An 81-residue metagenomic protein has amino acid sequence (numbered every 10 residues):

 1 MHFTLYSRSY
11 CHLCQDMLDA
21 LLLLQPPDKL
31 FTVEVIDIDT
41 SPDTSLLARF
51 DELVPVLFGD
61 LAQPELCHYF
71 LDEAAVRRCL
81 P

Functional and structural regions predicted by a protein language model:
M1-L24: Local sequence-structure signature of Cys/Sec-based thiol-disulfide redox active-site neighborhoods
D16-D19, S45-R49, L71: Generic recognition of short, well-ordered alpha-helical segments
L18-L21, K29-F31, L66: Non-catalytic interaction surface on structured domains
L30-D43: Thiol-based oxidoreductase modules, predominantly thioredoxin-like and allied folds used for disulfide exchange
L47-F58: Structural micro-motif
F58-P81: Non-catalytic, surface beta->alpha helical segment in thiol-disulfide oxidoreductase systems
